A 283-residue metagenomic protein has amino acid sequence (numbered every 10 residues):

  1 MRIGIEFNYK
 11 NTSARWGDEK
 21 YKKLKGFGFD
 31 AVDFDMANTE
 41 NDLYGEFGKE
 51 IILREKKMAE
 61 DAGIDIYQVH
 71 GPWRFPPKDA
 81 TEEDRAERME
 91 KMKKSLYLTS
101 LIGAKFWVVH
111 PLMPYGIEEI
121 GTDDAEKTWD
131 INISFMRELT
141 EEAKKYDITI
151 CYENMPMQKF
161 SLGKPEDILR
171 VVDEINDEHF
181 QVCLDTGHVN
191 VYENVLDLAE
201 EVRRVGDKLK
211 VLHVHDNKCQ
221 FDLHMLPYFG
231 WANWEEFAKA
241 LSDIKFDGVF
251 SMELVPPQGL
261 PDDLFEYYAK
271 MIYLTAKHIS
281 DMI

Functional and structural regions predicted by a protein language model:
M1-G4, Y9, S13-D30, E60 (+4 more regions): Histidine-acidic metal/acid-base catalytic patches
I3, D33-A37, I117, D124 (+1 more regions): Charged, low-complexity C-terminal accessory regions
Y9-N11, M36-N38, P72-F75, P111-Y115 (+4 more regions): Active-site-proximal loop/turn and secondary-structure-junction residues that shape catalytic pockets, frequently
D18-E19, M58-D61, D65, K78-Q181 (+2 more regions): Active-site acidic/histidine proton-transfer and metal-coordination neighborhood in alpha/beta enzyme cores
V32, Y67-V69, W107, I150 (+2 more regions): Hydrophobic residues within beta-strands of alpha/beta enzymes
D35-K56, I117: Glycine-rich, proline-tolerant flexible connector loops at the mouths of alpha/beta enzymes
E40-L43, F75-A80, Y115-T122, V191-Y192 (+2 more regions): A short acidic, helix-capping loop that chelates divalent metal ions and anchors anionic groups
I52, N132, A269-Y273: Well-ordered, non-membrane alpha-helical segments in soluble/globular domains
